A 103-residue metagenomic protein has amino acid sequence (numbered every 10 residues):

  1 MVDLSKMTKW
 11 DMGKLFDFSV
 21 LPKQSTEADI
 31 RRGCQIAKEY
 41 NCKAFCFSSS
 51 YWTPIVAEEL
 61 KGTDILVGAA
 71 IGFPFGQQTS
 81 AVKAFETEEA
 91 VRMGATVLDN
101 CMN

Functional and structural regions predicted by a protein language model:
V2-F45, W52-N103: Alpha/beta enzyme core
